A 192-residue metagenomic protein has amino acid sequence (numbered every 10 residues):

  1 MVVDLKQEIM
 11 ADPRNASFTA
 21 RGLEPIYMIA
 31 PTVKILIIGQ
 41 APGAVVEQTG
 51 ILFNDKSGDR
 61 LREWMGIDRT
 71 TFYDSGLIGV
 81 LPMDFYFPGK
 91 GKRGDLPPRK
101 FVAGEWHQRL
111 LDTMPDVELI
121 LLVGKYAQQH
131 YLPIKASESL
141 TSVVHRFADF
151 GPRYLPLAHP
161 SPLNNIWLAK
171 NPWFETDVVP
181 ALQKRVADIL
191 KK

Functional and structural regions predicted by a protein language model:
M1-V144, A148-I189: A polyanion-binding, active-site-adjacent surface
